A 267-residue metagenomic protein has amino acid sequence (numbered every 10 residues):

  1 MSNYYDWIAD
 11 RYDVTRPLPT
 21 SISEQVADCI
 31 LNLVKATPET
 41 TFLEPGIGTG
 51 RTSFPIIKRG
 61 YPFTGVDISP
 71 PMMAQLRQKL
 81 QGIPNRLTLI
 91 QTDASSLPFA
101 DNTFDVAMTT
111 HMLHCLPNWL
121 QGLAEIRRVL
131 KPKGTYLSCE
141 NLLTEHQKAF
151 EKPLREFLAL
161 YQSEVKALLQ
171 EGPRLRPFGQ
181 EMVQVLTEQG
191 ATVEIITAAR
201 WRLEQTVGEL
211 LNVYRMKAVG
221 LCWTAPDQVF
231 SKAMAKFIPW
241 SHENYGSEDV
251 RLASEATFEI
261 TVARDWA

Functional and structural regions predicted by a protein language model:
M1-T40, R51-P55, M72-Q75, K79-G82: Conserved class I S-adenosyl-L-methionine
T41-S96: Class I SAM-dependent methyltransferase SAM/SAH-binding core
T49, R176-F178, E194-A267: Conserved Class I S-adenosyl-L-methionine
M108: A conserved beta-strand element that flanks and buttresses the S-adenosyl-L-methionine
H111-C115: Short catalytic micro-motifs in class I SAM-dependent methyltransferases
L120-T135: A short glycine-rich, Lys/Arg-flanked "PGG" loop and its adjoining helix->strand segment in the class I
T135-K166: Conserved class I S-adenosyl-L-methionine
P173-Q189: Short alpha-helix
